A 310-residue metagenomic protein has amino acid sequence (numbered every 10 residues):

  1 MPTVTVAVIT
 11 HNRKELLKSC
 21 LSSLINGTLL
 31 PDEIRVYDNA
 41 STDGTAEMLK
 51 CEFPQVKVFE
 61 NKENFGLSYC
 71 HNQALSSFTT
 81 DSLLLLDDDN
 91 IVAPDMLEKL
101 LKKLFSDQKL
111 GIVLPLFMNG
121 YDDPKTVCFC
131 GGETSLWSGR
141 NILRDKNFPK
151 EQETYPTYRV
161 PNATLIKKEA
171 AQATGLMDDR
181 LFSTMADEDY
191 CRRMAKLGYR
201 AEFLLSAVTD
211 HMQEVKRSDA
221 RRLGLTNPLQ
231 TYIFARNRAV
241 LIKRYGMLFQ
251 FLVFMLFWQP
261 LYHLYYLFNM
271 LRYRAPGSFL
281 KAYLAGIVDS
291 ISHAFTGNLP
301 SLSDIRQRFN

Functional and structural regions predicted by a protein language model:
S22-P31: Short, acidic, metal-binding catalytic loop of nucleotide-sugar glycosyltransferases
S23, D38-E47, E63: A conserved acidic beta->alpha catalytic loop
D32-A40, F59-E60: Short beta-strand/loop segment that forms part of the nucleotide-sugar
N61-F78: Glycine-rich, basic loop-to-helix element that forms the pyrophosphate-binding segment of sugar-nucleotide handling
L83: Short aromatic/hydrophobic "clamp" motif used to bind/position activated sugar donors
I91-L176, R180: Acidic/His-rich active-site region of diverse nucleotide-sugar glycosyltransferases
Y158, A163-I166, A170-G175, R180-V208: A short, conserved alpha-helix in the catalytic core of glycosyltransferases
M247-N310: Non-catalytic, C-terminal membrane-associated alpha-helical segments of glycosyltransferases
